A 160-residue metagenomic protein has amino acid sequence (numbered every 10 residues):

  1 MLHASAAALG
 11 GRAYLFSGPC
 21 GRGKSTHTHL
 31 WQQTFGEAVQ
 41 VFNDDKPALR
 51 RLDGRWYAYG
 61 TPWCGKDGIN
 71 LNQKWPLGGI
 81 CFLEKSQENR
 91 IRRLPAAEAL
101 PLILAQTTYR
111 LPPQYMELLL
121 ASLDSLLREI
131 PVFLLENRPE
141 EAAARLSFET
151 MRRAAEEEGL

Functional and structural regions predicted by a protein language model:
H3-S5, L9-P19, Q33-L160: Glycine-rich, often acidic-flanked micro-motifs that create phosphate/phosphodiester-binding or positioning elements
R22-G23: Conserved glycine(s) of the Walker
H27-T28: Post-Walker A alpha-helix
